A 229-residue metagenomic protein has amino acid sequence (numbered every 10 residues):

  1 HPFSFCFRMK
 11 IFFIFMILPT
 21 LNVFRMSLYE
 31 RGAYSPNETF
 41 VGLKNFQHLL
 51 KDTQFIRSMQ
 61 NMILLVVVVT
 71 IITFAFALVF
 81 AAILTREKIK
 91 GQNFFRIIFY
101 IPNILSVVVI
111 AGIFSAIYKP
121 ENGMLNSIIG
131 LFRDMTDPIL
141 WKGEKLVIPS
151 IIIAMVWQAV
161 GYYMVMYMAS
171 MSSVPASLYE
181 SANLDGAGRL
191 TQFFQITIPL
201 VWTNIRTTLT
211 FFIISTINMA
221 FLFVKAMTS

Functional and structural regions predicted by a protein language model:
H1: Contiguous, function-dense segments enriched for cysteine-driven chemistry and partner/ligand-binding capacity
S4-S229: A structural signal for multi-pass alpha-helical bundles of membrane permease subunits that mediate small-molecule
